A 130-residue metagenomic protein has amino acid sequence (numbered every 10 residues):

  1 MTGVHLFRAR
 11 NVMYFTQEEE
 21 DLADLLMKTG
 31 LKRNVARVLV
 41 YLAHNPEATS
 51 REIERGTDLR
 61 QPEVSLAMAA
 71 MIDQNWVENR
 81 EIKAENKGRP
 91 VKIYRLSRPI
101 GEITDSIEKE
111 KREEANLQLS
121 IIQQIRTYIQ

Functional and structural regions predicted by a protein language model:
M1-T29, E85: N-terminal leader segment of winged-helix/HTH proteins
D24-N34, T49, I82-T104: Short, cationic-aromatic polyanion-contact patches
A36-V40: Pre-recognition alpha-helix immediately N-terminal to the DNA-recognition helix within helix-turn-helix or winged-helix
E52-G56, M71: A short acidic, leucine-rich amphipathic alpha-helix
N75: Glycine-centered, phosphate/nucleic-acid-interacting loop/turn motifs that mediate DNA/RNA or nucleotide
R98-Q130: Amphipathic alpha-helical dimerization/coiled-coil segments that flank or bridge DNA-binding/regulatory modules
